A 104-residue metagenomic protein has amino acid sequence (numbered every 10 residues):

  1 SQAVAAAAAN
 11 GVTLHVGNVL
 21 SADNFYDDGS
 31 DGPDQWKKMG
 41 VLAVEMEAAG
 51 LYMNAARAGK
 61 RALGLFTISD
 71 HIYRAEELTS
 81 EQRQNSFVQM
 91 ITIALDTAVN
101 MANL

Functional and structural regions predicted by a protein language model:
S1-L104: Glycine-rich phosphate- or other oxyanion-binding loops that anchor nucleotides, phosphorylated ligands
